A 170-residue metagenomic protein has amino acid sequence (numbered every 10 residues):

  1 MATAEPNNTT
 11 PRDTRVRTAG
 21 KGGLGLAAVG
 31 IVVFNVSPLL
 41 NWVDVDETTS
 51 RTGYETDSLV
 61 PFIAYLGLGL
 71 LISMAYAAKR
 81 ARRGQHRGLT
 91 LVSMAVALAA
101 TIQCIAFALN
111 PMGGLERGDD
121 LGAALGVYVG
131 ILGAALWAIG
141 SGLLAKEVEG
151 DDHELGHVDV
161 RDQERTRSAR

Functional and structural regions predicted by a protein language model:
A2-R170: Compact integral membrane and secretory-pathway proteins
